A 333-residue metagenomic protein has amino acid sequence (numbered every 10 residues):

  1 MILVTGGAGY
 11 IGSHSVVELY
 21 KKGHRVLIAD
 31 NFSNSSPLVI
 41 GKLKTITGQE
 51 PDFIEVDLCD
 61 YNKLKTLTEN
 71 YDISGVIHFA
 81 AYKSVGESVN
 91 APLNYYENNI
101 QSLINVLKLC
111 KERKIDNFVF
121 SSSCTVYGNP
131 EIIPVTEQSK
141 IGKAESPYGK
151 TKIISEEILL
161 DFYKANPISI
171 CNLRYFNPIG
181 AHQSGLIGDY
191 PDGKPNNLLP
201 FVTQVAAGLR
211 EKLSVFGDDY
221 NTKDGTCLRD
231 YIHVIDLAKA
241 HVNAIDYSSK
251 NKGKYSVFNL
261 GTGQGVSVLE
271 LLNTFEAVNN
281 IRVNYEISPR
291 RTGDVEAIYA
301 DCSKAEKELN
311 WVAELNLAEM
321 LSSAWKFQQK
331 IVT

Functional and structural regions predicted by a protein language model:
M1-A181: N-terminal Rossmann-like NAD(P)+-binding domain of SDR-like oxidoreductases, especially those catalyzing
C59, K83, Y95, K194 (+3 more regions): Glycosyltransferase donor-binding loop in the core domain
Y96, E145-I153, G188-N196, P200 (+1 more regions): Short-chain dehydrogenase/reductase
G180-H182, D219-Y220: Short, basic/glycine-rich phosphate-binding loops at helix/coil junctions that contact nucleotide phosphates
Q183-I187, T226-C227: Short acidic, glycine/proline-rich loop/turn micro-motifs
L199-T333: C-terminal substrate-binding subdomain of Rossmann-fold SDR/epimerase-dehydratase oxidoreductases
